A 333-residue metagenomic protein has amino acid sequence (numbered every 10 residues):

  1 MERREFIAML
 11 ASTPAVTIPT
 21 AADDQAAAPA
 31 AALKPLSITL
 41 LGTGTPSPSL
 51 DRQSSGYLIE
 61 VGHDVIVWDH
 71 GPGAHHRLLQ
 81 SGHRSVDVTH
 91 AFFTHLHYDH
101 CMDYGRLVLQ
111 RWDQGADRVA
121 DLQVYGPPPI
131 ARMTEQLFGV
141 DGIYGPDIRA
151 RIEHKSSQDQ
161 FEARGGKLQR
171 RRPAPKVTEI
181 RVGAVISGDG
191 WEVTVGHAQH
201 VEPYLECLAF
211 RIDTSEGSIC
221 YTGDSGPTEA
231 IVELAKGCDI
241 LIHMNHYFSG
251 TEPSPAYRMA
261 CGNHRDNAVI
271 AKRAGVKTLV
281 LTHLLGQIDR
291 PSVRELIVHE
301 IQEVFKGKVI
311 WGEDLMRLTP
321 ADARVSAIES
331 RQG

Functional and structural regions predicted by a protein language model:
M1-I7: Twin-arginine (Tat) signal peptide motif
R3, A21-A22: Intrinsically disordered, low-complexity regulatory regions of eukaryotic regulatory proteins
I7, A11-P14, D23-I219, V298-V325: Binuclear metal-dependent hydrolase catalytic cores
T17-P19: N-terminal signal peptide c-region/cleavage motif recognized by signal peptidases
C207-A209, S215-C220, S225-M316: Cap/insert and terminal regions of metallo-dependent hydrolase folds
A327-G333: A polyampholytic, Gly/Pro-enriched intrinsically disordered region
